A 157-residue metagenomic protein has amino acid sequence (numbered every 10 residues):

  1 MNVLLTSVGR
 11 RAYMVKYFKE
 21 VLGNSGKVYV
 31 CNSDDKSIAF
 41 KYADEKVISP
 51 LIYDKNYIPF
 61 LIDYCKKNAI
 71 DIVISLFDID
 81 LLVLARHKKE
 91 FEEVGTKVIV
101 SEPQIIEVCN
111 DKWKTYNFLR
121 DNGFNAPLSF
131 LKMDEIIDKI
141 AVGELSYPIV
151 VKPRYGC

Functional and structural regions predicted by a protein language model:
M1-I99: ATP-binding N-terminal substructure of ATP-dependent carboxylate-amine bond-forming enzymes
I74-L84, S101-V108, F130-I137: Short, glycine/charge-rich beta-strand/loop segments that flank catalytic centers and engage negatively charged groups
V98-S101, K152-P153: Short beta-strands and strand-loop turn motifs
I106-C157: Active-site nucleotide/adenylate-binding loops and adjacent lid/helix of ATP-dependent enzymes
